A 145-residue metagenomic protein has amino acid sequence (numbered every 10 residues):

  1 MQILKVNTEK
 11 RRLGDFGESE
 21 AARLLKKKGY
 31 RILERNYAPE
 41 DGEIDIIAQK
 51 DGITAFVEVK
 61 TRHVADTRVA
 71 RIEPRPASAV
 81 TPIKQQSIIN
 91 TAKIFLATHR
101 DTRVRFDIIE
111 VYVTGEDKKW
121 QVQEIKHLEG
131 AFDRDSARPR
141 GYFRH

Functional and structural regions predicted by a protein language model:
M1-K5, V69, K119, H145: Intrinsically disordered, low-complexity and often Lys/Arg-enriched segments
M1-Y37: Acidic-basic catalytic patches of nuclease active cores, encompassing PD-(D/E)XK and other metal-cofactor nuclease
Q2, T61-G115: Catalytic cores of nucleic-acid endonucleases
L25, I46-R68, I88: Conserved catalytic cores of phosphodiester-cleaving nucleases, focusing on short active-site segments
P39-G42: Short acidic/glycine-enriched loop/turn segments that link adjacent beta-strands
D45-A48, E110-Y112: Conserved protein-kinase catalytic-loop segment immediately C-terminal to the catalytic Asp of the HRD motif
T98-H145: Domain-level recognition of nuclease-like catalytic cores that cleave nucleotide substrates
